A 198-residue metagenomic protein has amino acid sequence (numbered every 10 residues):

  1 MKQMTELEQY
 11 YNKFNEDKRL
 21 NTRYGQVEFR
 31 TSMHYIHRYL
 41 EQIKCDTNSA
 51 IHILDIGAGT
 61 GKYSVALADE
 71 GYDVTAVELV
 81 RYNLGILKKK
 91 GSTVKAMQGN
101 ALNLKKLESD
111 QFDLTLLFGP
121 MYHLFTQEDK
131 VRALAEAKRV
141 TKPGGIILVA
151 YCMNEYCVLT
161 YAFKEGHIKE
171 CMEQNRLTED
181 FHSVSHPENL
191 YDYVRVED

Functional and structural regions predicted by a protein language model:
M1-T47, K62: Conserved class I S-adenosyl-L-methionine
A50-G57: Conserved class I S-adenosyl-L-methionine
G61-N103: Class I SAM-dependent methyltransferase SAM/SAH-binding core
K105-T115: A short acidic, Gly/Pro-enriched loop at the edge of an enzyme's catalytic core that lines a small-molecule cofactor
L114-E128: A short SAM/SAH-binding and catalytic strip from SAM-dependent methyltransferases
V131-P143: A short glycine-rich, Lys/Arg-flanked "PGG" loop and its adjoining helix->strand segment in the class I
I146-R176: Conserved class I S-adenosyl-L-methionine
Y191-D198: Short alpha-helix
